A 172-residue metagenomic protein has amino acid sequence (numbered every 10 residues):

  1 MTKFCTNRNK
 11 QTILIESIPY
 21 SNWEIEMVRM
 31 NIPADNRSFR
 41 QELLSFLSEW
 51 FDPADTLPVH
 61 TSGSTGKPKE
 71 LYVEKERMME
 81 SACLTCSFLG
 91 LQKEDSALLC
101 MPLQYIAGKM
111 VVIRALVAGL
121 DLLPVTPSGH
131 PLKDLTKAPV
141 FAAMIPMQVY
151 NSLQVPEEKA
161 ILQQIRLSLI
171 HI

Functional and structural regions predicted by a protein language model:
T2-R37, M79-L98, S128-V140: Conserved ATP-dependent adenylate/AMP-binding module captured primarily in the ANL superfamily
E42-H60, K93-S96: Conserved pre-ATP/AMP-binding loop-to-beta segment of ANL
T56-C83, G90: Conserved AMP-binding A3 loop
T61, I170-I172: Conserved small/polar residues in nucleotide/adenosyl-binding loops
T61-S64, A97, V112, A142: Conserved S/T- and glycine-rich ATP-binding loop of Class I adenylate-forming
V73, A107, M144: A conserved hydrophobic position in a structured secondary element of the catalytic/binding core that shapes
L89-L122: Conserved AMP-binding loop of ANL adenylate-forming enzymes
P127-I170: Adenylate-forming
